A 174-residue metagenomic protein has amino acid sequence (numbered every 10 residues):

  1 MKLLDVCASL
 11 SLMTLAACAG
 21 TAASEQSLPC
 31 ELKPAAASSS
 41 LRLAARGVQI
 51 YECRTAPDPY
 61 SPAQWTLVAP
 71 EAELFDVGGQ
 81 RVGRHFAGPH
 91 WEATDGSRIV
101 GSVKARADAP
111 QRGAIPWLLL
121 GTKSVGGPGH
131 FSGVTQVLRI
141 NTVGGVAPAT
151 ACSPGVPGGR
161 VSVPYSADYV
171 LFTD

Functional and structural regions predicted by a protein language model:
M1, T21-A23: Polar low-complexity intrinsically disordered regions
M1-A8: Bacterial N-terminal signal peptides that target proteins for export
S24-Y51, P57-D174: Primary mode marks residue(s) on the alpha4-beta5-alpha5 output face of response regulator receiver
